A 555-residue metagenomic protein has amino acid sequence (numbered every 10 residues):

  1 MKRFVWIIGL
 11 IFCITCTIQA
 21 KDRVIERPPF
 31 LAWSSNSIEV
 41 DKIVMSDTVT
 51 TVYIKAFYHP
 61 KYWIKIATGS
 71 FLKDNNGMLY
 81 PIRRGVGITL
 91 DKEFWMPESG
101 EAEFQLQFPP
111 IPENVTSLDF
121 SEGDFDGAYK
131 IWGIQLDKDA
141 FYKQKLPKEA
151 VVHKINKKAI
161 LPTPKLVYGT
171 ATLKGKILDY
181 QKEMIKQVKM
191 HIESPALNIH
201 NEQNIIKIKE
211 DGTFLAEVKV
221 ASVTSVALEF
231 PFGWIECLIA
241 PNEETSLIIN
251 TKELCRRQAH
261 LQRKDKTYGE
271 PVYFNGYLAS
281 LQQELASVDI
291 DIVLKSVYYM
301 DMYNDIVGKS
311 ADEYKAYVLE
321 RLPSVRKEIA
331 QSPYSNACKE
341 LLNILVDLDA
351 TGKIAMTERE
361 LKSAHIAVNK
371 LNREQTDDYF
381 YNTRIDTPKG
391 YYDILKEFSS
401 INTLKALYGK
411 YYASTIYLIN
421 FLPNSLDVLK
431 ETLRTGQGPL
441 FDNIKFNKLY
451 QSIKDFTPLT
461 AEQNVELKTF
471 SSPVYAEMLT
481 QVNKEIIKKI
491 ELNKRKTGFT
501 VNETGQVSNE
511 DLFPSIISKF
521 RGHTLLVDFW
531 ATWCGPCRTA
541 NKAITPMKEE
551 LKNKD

Functional and structural regions predicted by a protein language model:
M1-V24: Bacterial Sec-dependent N-terminal signal peptides
D22-D47, G77, R84-I88: Low-complexity, acidic Ser/Thr/Pro/Gly-rich terminal tails and inter-domain linkers that flank the onset of structured
V49-H59: Short, well-ordered beta-strand segments enriched in hydrophobic/aromatic residues
P81-L118, E122-F125: Short, solvent-exposed, Trp/other aromatic-anchored flexible loops in extracytoplasmic proteins
V86, G133-N336: A non-transmembrane, solvent-exposed segment enriched in polar/low-complexity residues
T163, T251-H523: Oxidative protein folding and maturation machinery
R521-H523, F529-P546: Conserved redox-active cysteine motifs that mediate thiol-disulfide chemistry, especially di-cysteine Cys-X(1-2)-Cys
K548, N553-D555: Thiol-based oxidoreductase modules, predominantly thioredoxin-like and allied folds used for disulfide exchange
